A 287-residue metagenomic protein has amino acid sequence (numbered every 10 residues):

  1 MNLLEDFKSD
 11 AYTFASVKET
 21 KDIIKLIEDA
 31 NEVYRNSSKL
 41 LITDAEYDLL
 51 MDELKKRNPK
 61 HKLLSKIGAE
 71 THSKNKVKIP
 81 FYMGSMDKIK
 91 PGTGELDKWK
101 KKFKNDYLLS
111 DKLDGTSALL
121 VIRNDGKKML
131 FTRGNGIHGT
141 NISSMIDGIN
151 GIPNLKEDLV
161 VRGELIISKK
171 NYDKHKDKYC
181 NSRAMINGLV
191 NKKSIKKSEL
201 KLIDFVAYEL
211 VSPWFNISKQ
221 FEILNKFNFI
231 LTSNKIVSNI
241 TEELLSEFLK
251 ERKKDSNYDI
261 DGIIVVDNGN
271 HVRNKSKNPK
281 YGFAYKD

Functional and structural regions predicted by a protein language model:
M1-G151, A184, I260, V266 (+1 more regions): Phosphate/adenylate-binding "loop-and-lid" substructures adjacent to NTP/NAD/dNTP-binding pockets in NTP-dependent
T20, N105, P153, D177-K178 (+1 more regions): Generic hydrophobic-segment detector
L96, T140-N141, I146, E164-L165 (+1 more regions): Long, charge-dense accessory insertions within large macromolecular proteins
D106-S110, D158, L231-N234: Short secondary-structure capping/junction motifs at helix and strand boundaries
N150-P153, N228: Structural signal for hydrophobic packing residues in well-ordered secondary-structure cores of soluble enzyme domains
E157-L165: Long, non-coiled-coil amphipathic alpha-helical linker/lever segments that couple catalytic cores to other domains
